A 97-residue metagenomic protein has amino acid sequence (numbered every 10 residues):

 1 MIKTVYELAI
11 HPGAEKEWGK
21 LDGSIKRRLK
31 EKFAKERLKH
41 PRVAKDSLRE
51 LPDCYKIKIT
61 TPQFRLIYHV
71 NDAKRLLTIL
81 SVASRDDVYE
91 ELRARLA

Functional and structural regions predicted by a protein language model:
M1-A9, R27, R42, I59-R65 (+1 more regions): Enriched for short, Lys/Arg-rich terminal
E15, R49, Y89: Nucleotide phosphate-binding site architecture
K16-S24: Surface-exposed, Lys/Arg-rich phosphate-binding patches that contact polyanionic backbones
E17, K32, E36, E91 (+1 more regions): Residues that form generic nucleotide/phosphate-binding pockets
G23-R27, E31: Negatively charged, low-complexity tracts enriched in Asp/Glu with abundant Ser/Thr
A34-I59: A short, surface-exposed loop/turn module that caps and links secondary-structure elements
